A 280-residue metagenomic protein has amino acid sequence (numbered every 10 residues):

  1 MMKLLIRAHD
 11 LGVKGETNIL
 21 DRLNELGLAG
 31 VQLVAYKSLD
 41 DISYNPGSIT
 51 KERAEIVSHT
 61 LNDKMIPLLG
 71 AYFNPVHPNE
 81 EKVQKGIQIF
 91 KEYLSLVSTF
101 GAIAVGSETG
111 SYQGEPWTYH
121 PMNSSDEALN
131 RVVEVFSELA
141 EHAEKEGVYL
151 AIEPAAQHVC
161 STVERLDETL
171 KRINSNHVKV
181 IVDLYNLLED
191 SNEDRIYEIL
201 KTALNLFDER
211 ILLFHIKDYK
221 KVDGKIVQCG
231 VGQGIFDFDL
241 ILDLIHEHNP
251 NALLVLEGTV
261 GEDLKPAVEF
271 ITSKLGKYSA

Functional and structural regions predicted by a protein language model:
M1-A102, S137, K179, T272-A280: N-terminal pre-domain/capping segments
K3-L5, G30-Q32, M65-L68, A102-G106 (+4 more regions): Structural preference for beta-strand elements that scaffold enzyme active sites
A8-N18, Y36-E52, P75-N79, Q84 (+5 more regions): Acidic-and-aromatic substrate-binding clefts and catalytic sites of carbohydrate-active enzymes
T17-N18, D63, P78-V180: Active-site acidic/histidine proton-transfer and metal-coordination neighborhood in alpha/beta enzyme cores
L23, V31, G86, V97 (+5 more regions): Conserved, mostly hydrophobic/aromatic
V31, K37, E134-I235: Acidic/histidine-rich catalytic cores of soluble enzymes
G47-A54, V83-K91, M122-D126, V133 (+3 more regions): Charged helix-capping and loop-helix junction motifs
T50-D63, V135-A143, T202-L206, L240-L244: Catalytic-core regions built around general acid/base machinery
